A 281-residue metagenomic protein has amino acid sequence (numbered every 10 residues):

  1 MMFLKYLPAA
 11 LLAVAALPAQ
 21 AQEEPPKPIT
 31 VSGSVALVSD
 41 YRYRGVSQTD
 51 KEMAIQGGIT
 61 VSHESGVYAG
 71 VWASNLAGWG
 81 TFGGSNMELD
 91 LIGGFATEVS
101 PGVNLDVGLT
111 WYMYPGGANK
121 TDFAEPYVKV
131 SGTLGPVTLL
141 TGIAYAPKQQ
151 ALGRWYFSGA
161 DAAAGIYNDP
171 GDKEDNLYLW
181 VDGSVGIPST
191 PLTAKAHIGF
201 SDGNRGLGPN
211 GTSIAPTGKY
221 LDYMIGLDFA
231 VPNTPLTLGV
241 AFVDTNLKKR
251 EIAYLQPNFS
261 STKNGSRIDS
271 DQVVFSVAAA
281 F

Functional and structural regions predicted by a protein language model:
M1-P28: Cleavable N-terminal export/targeting peptides
P25-S39, V67: Transmembrane beta-strand segments of Gram-negative outer membrane beta-barrel proteins
I29, K51-I55, S85-L89, K120-P126 (+3 more regions): Residues that define the transmembrane beta-barrel architecture of outer-membrane proteins
L37-Y43, A73-A77, T97, W111-P115 (+7 more regions): Transmembrane beta-strands of outer-membrane beta-barrel pores
Y43-D50, W79-M87, G116-A124, A151-G159 (+2 more regions): Outer-membrane beta-barrel translocator domains and adjoining extracellular loop/strand segments of Gram-negative
S65-V71, P101-V107, G135-T141, S189-K195 (+1 more regions): Repeated loop/turn-to-beta-strand initiation elements of outer-membrane beta-barrel proteins
E125-I214: Detector for outer-membrane/organellar transmembrane beta-barrel domains, recognizing the amphipathic beta-strand
F229-V231, G265-F281: Outer-membrane beta-barrel "beta-signal"
